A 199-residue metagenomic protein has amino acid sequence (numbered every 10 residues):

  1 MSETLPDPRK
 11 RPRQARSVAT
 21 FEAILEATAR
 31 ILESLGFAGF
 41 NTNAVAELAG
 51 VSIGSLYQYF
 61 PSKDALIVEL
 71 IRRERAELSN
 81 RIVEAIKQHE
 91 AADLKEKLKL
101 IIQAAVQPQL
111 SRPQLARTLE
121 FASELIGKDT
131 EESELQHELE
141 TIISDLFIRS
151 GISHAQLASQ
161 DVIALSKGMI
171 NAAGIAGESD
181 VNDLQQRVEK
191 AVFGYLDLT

Functional and structural regions predicted by a protein language model:
M1-A19, T199: N-terminal intrinsically disordered/low-complexity leader segments
S17-T28, V45, L70-I82: Generic hydrophobic, amphipathic alpha-helix propensity
A19, A23, I31-A65: Helix-turn-helix
I24-L32, E74, L78, A105 (+2 more regions): Short hydrophobic clusters on alpha-helical segments that form packing/core surfaces in small helical domains
L56, P61-K97: Hydrophobic, well-structured mid-protein blocks that either form specific transmembrane helices
A76-I82, E96-S111, L125-S150, Q156-Q160 (+2 more regions): Amphipathic alpha-helical packing segments from all-alpha helical-bundle domains
V83-K87, T118-I126: Short linear capping/connector segments at secondary-structure termini
P108, D145, I163-N182, G194-T199: Amphipathic C-terminal alpha-helical segment
